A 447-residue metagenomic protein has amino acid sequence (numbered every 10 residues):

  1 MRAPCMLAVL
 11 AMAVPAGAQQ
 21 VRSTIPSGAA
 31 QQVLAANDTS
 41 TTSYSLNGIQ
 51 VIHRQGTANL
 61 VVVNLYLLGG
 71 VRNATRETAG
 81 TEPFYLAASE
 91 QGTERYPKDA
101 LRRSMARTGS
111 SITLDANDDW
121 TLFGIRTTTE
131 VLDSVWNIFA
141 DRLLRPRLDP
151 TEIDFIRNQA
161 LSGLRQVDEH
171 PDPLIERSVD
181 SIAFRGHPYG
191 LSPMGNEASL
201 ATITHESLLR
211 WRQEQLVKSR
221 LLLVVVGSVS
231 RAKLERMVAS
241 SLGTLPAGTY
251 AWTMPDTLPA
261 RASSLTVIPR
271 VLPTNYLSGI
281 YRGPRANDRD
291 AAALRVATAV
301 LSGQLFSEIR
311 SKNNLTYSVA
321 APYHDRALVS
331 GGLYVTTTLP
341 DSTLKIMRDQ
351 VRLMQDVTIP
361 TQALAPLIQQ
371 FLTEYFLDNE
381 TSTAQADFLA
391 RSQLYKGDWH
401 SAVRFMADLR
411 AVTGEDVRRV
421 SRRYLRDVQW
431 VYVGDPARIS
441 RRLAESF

Functional and structural regions predicted by a protein language model:
A13-P15: N-terminal signal peptide c-region/cleavage motif recognized by signal peptidases
Q19-V33, L222-G227, L333-Y334, Q362-F447: C-terminal regions of mature proteins
Q20-G28, R185, Y189, P193 (+3 more regions): An aromatic/glycine/proline-enriched structural segment found at the starts of mature extracellular/organellar domains
Q20-T24, L101-R102, A106-W211, T257 (+1 more regions): Acidic/histidine-enriched segments that form metal/cofactor-coordinating and catalytic pocket/exosite environments
N64-T129, E169, S192-P193, V300-L315: M16/MPP (pitrilysin/insulinase) zinc-metallopeptidase core fold and M16-derived inactive scaffolds
V71, S278-I280, T298-T337: A structural supersecondary motif
Q91-R95, R126-R157, Y323-D378, A444-F447: M16/insulysin-pitrilysin zinc metalloprotease superfamily fold
Q159-S178, D256-T274, S311-L315, R326 (+1 more regions): Short acidic/His-enriched helical or mixed secondary-structure segments at domain edges of catalytic enzymes and some
